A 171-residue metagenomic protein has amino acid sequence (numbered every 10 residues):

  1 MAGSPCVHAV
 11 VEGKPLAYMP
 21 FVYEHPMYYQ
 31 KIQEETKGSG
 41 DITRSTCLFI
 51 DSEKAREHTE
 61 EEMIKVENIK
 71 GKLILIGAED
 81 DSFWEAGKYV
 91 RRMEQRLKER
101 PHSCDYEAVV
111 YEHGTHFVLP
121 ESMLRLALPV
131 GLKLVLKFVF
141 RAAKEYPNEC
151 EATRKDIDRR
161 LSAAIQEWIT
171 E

Functional and structural regions predicted by a protein language model:
M1-A2, E34-T36, A55, F138-A143: Short flexible/disordered coil segments
M1-P20: Flexible "cap/lid" loop of the alpha/beta hydrolase fold
A2, E12, K37-S39, H113 (+1 more regions): Feature targets compositionally biased, intrinsically disordered low-complexity regions with long contiguous runs
G3, E67, M93, P129-G131: Generic hydrophobic-segment detector
V7, A86-G87, P120-E121: Short, solvent-exposed loop/turn and secondary-structure capping segments
M19-E24, Y28-F117, D158, Q166-T170: Serine-hydrolase catalytic core
V118, S122-E171: Catalytic active-site module of serine/aspartate enzymes centered on a nucleophile-bearing elbow/loop
